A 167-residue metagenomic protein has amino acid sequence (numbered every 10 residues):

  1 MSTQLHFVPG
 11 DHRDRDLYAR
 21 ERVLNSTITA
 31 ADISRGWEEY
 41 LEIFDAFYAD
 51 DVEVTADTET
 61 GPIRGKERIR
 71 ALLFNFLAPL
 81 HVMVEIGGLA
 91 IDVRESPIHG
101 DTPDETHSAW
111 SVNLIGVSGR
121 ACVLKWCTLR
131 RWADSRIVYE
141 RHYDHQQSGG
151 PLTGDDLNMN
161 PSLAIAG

Functional and structural regions predicted by a protein language model:
M1-G167: C-terminal and inter-domain tail/linker signature
